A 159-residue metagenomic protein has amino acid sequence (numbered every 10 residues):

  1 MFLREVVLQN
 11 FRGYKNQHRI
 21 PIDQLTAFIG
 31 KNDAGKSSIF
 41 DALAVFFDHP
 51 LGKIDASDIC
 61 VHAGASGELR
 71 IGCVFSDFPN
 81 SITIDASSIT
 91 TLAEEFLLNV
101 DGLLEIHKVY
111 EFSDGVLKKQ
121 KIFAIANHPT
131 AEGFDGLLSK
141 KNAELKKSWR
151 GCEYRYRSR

Functional and structural regions predicted by a protein language model:
M1-D48, S57-S66: Pre-Walker A-like glycine/lysine-rich segment at the N-terminus of P-loop NTPase domains
E5-V7, R19, R70-V74, E105-H107: Beta-strand secondary-structure signal
L8-F11, L25, S37, L43-A44 (+6 more regions): Generic intrinsically disordered, low-complexity segments enriched for polar/acidic and small residues
N16, G30, S81-T83, K118: Short acidic, gly/pro-rich beta-turn/loop elements at beta-sheet edges and active-site/ligand-binding grooves
T26, F75-P79, Y110-D114: Beta-strand elements of well-folded, non-transmembrane domains
F40-G102: Conserved P-loop NTP-binding catalytic core
R70, S88-R159: Electropositive, glycine-dotted interaction segments that contact anionic polymers or phosphate-rich ligands
